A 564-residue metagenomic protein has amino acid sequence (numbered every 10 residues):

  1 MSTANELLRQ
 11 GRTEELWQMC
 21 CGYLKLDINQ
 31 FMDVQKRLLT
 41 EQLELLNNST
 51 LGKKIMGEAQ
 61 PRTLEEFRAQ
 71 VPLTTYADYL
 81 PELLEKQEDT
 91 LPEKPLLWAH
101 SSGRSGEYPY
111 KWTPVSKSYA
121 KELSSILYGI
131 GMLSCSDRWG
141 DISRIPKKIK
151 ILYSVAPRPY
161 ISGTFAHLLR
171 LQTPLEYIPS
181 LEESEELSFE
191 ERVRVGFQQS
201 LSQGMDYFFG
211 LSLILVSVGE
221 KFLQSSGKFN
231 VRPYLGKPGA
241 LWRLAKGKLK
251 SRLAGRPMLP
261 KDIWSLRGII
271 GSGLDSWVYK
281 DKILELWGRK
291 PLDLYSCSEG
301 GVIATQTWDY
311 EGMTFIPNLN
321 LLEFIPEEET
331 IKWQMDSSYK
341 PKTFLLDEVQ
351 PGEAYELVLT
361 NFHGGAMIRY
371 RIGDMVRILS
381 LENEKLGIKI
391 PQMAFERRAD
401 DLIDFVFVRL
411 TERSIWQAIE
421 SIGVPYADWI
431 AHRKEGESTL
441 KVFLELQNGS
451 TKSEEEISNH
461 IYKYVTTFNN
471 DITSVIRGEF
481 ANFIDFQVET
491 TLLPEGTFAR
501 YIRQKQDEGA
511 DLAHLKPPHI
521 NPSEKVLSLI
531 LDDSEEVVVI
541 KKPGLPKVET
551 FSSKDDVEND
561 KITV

Functional and structural regions predicted by a protein language model:
M1-G52, M56, V71, E82 (+1 more regions): Active-site glycine/GP-rich loop and adjacent strand/helix microenvironment that borders small-molecule binding pockets
R37-W98, Y108-K121, I130-I142, Y160-I161: Active-site diphosphate/adenylate-binding microenvironment
T63, S116-S125, I178-S180, E185-E186: Accessory carbohydrate-recognition regions in carbohydrate-active enzymes
L80, A99, L123-M132, L152 (+4 more regions): Short, well-ordered alpha-helical packing segments
A99-Y108, C297-G300, I372: Ser/Thr-glycine-rich phosphate-binding loops at phosphate-binding pockets of nucleotides, nucleotide cofactors
E107, R158-Y160, D400-L402: A short, flexible beta-alpha/helix-coil linker loop
W112-Y119, S124-Y128, F165-L168, L223 (+1 more regions): "Short basic amphipathic alpha-helical interaction patches in structured regions
G131-L175: Conserved AMP-binding loop of ANL adenylate-forming enzymes
